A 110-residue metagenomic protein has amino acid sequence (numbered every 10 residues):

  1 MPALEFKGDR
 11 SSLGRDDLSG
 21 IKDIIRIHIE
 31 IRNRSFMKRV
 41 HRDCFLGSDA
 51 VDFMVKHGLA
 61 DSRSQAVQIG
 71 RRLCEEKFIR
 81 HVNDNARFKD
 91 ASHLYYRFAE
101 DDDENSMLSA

Functional and structural regions predicted by a protein language model:
M1-A110: Eukaryotic, polar/proline-rich low-complexity intrinsically disordered regions
